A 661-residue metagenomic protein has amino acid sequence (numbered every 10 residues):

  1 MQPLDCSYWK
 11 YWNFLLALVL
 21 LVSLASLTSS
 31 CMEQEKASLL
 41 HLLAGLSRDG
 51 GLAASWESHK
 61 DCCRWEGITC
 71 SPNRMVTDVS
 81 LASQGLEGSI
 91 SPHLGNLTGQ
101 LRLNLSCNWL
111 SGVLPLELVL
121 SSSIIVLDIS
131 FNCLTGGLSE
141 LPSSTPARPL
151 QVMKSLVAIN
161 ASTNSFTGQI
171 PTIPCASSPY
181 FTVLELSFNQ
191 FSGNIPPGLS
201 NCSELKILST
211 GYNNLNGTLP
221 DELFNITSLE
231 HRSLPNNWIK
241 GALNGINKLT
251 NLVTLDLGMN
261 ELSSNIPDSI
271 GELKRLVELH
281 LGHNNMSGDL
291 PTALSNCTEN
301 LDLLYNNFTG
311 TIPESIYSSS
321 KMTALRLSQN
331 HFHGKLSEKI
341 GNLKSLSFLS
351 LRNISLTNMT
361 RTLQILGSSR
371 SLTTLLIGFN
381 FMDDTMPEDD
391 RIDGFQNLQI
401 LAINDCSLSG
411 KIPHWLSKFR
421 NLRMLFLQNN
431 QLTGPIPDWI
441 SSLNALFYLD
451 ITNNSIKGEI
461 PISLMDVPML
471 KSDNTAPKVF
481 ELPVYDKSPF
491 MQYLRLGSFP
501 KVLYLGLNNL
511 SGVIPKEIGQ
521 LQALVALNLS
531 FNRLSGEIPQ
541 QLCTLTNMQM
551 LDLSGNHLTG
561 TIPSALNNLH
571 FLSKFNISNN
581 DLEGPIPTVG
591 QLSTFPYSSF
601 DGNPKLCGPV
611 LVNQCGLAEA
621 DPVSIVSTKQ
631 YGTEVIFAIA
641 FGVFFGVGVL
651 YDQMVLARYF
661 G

Functional and structural regions predicted by a protein language model:
M1-G661: Plant-biased, solvent-exposed loop and capping regions within N-terminal extracellular ligand-binding ectodomains
